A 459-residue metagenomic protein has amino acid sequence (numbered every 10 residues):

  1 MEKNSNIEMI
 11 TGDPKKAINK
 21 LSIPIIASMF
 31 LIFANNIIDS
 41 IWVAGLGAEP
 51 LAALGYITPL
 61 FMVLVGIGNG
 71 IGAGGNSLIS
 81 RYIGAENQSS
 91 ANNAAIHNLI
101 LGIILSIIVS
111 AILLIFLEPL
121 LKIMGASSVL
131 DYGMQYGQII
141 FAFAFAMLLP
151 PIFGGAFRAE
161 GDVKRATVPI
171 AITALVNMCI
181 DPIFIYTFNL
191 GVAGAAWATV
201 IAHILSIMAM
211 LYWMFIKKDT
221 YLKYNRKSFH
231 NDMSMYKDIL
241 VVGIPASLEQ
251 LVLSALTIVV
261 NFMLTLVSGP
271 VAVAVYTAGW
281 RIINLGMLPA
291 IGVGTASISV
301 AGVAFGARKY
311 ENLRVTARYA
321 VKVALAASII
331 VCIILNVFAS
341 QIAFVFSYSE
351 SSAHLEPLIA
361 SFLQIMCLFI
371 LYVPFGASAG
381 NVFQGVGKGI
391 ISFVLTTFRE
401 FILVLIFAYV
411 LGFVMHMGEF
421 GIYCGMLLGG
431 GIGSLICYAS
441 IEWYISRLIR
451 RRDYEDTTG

Functional and structural regions predicted by a protein language model:
M1-S22, I79-F145, T187-G243, A301-F369 (+1 more regions): Short alpha-helical transmembrane segments in multi-pass integral membrane proteins
M9-I41, G45-L46, M62-G74, L78 (+6 more regions): N-terminal transmembrane alpha-helices
K20-D39, I139, T173, A202-S206 (+4 more regions): Transmembrane helical elements of multi-pass membrane transporters/channels
F30, A34-A52, L121-S127, I183-L190 (+5 more regions): Helix-terminus/linker motif at the lipid-water interface of multi-pass membrane proteins
A48-P59, G133-G137, A196, S268-L285 (+2 more regions): Small-residue hotspots at the loop-to-helix junctions and early N-terminal turns of transmembrane alpha-helices
L51-A111, M147-A166, V275-A339, V373-L395: Small-residue-rich hydrophobic transmembrane alpha-helices
V63-G66, N177-P182, I207-L211, L285-L288 (+3 more regions): Hydrophobic transmembrane alpha-helices of multi-pass small-molecule transporters
G72, I139-R158, A166-N177, A195-M210 (+4 more regions): Short runs within selected transmembrane alpha-helices of multi-pass transporters and secretion channels
